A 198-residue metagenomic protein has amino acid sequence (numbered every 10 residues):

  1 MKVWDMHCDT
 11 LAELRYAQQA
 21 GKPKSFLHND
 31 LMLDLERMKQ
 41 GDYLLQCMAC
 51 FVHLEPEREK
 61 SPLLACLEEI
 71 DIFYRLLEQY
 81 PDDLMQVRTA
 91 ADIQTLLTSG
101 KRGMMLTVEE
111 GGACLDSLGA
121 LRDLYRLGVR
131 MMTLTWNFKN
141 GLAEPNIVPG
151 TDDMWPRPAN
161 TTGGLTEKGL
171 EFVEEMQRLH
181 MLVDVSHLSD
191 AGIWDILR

Functional and structural regions predicted by a protein language model:
M1-T162, R198: N-terminal hydrophobic targeting/anchoring segments and the immediately downstream early-domain regions of hydrolases
A159-L197: Loop-centered beta-sheet repeat module
